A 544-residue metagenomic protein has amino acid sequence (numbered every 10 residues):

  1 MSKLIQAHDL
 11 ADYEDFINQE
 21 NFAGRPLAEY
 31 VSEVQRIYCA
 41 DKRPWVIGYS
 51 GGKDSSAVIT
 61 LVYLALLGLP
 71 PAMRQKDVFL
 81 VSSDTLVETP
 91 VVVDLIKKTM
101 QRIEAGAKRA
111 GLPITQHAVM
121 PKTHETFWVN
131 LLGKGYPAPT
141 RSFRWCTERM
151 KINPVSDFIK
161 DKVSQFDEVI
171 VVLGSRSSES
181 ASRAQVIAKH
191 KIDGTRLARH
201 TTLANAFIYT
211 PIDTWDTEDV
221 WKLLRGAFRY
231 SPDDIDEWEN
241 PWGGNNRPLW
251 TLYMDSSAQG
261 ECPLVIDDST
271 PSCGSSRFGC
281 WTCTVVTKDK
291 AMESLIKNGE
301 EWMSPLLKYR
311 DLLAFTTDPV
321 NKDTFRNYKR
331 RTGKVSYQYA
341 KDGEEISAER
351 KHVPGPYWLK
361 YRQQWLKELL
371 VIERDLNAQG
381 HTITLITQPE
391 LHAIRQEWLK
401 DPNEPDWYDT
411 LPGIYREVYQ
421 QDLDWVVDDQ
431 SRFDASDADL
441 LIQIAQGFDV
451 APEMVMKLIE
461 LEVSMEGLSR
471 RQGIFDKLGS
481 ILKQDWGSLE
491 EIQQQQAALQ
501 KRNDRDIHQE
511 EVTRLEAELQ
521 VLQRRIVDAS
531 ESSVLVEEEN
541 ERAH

Functional and structural regions predicted by a protein language model:
M1-V46, S56-H544: Nucleotide-activated chemistry modules centered on ATP-dependent adenylation/adenylyltransferase
Y49: The Walker A (P-loop) glycine that initiates the GxxxxGKT/S ATP-binding motif of P-loop NTPases
G52: Conserved G/P- and acidic residue-centered "switch" motifs that form tight phosphate/ATP-binding loops in soluble
